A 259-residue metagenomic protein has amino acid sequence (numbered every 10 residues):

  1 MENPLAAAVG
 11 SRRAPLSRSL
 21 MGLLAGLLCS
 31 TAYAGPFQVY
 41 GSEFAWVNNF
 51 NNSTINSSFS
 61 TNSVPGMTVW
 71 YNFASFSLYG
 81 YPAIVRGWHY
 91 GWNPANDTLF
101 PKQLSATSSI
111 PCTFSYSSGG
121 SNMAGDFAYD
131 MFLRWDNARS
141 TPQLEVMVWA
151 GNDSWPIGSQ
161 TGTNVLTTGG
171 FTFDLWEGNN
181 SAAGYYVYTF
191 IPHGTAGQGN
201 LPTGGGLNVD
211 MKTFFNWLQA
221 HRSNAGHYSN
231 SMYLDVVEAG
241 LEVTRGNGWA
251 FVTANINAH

Functional and structural regions predicted by a protein language model:
M1-P15: N-terminal secretory signal peptides that target proteins for export/translocation
R18-S30: Bacterial N-terminal signal peptides
A34-P82: N-terminal segment immediately downstream of the Sec signal-peptide cleavage site in secreted/extracellular proteins
N51-N52, N56, N96, N152 (+1 more regions): N-linked glycosylation sites
I55, S60-T61, P65-F76, G91 (+5 more regions): Surface-exposed extracytoplasmic segments
R86-T167: Extracellular-facing segments of soluble proteins and assemblies that are Gly/Ser/Thr-biased and enriched in aromatics
N137-T213: Short helix-loop boundary/capping segments
G197-H259: Long, compositionally biased interface segments
